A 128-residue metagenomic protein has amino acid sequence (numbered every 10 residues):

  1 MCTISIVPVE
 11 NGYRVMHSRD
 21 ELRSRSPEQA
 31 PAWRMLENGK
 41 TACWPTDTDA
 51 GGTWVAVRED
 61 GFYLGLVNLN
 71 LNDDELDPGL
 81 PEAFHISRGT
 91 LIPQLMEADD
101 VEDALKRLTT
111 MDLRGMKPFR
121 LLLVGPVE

Functional and structural regions predicted by a protein language model:
M1-E128: N-terminal nucleophile
